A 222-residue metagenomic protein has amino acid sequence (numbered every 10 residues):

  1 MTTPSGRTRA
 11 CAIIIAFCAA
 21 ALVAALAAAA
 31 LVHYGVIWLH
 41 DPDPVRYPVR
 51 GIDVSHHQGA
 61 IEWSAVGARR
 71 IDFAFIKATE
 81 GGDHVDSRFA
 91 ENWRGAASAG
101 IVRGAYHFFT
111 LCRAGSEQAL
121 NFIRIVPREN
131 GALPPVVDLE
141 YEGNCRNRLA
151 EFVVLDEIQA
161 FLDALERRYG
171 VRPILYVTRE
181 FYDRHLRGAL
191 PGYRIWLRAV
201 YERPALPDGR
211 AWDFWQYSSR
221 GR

Functional and structural regions predicted by a protein language model:
T2-A25: N-terminal Sec-pathway targeting helices
A24-D43: Membrane-interface motif at the C-terminal end of an N-terminal transmembrane signal
V36, P44-A60, D72, K77-A160 (+1 more regions): Substrate-binding cleft of extracellular glycoside hydrolase catalytic domains
H40-G59, S64, L190-R222: Functionally critical loop-and-helix segments that line ligand-binding/catalytic clefts of soluble enzyme domains
A65-I71: A short, Lys/Arg-enriched amphipathic alpha-helix followed by its capping loop at the start of a domain
A68, R128-E129, R167, A189 (+1 more regions): Alpha-helix termination/capping residues and helix-transition junctions
A114-G115, F181-A189: Glycine-rich, charge-decorated loop segments at or immediately adjacent to ligand/cofactor-binding or catalytic sites
G170-D183: Aromatic-lined carbohydrate-recognition surfaces of secreted/lumenal glycan-active proteins
